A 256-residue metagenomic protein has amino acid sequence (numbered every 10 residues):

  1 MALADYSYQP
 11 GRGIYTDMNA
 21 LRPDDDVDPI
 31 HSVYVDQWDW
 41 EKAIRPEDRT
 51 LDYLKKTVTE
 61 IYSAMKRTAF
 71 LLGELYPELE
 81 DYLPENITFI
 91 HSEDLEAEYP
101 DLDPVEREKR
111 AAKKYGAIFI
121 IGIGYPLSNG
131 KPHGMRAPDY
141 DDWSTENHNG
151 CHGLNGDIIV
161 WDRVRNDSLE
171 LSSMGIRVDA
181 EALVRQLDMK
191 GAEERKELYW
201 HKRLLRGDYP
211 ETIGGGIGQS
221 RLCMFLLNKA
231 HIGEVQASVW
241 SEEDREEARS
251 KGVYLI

Functional and structural regions predicted by a protein language model:
M1-H31, D39-A43: Class II aminoacyl-tRNA synthetase-like tRNA-binding/catalytic domains
R12-I14, V35-D39, Y115-A117, D157: Extracellular structured ligand-interaction cores
R22-P23, E47, Y125-P126: Short, solvent-exposed loop/turn segments at secondary-structure junctions
D28-V33, R107-K109: Short, flexible, solvent-exposed loop/turn segments with mixed acidic/basic and small polar residues
I44-D52: Inter-helical turn/loop segments and adjacent helix faces that build the functional surface of alpha-helical bundle
D52-A69: Long, well-ordered alpha-helical scaffolding segments within enzyme catalytic domains, especially pronounced
K66-P104: Alpha-helical scaffold segments that mediate packing/assembly in large oligomeric complexes
S92-I256: A translation/RNA-centric and nucleic-acid-associated enzymatic feature enriched in Class II aminoacyl-tRNA synthetases
